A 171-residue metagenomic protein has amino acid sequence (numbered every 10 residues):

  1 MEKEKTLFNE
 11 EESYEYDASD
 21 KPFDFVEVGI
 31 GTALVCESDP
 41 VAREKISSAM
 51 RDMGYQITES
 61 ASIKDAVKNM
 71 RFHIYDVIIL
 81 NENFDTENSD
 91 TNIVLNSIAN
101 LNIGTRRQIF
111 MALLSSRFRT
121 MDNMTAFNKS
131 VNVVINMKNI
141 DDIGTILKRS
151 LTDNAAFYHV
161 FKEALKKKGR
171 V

Functional and structural regions predicted by a protein language model:
M1-T32, S38-A42, R149-V171: Non-catalytic signal-transmission and effector/linker regions of two-component phosphorelay proteins
D39-A61: Two-component/phosphorelay signaling modules centered on CheY-like receiver
S48-M50, N69, T125: Alpha-helical interaction/dimerization surfaces of two-component signaling modules
A61-V77: Acidic, metal-coordinating helix/loop segments flanking the phosphotransfer/catalytic sites of two-component signaling
D76-T105: Conserved phosphotransfer microenvironments
T105-F118: A short, hydrophobic beta-strand element within the central beta-sheet of small alpha/beta folds
S115-V133: Alpha4 helix (beta4-alpha4-beta5 surface) of REC/receiver domains from two-component response regulators
K138-L147: C-terminal output helix
